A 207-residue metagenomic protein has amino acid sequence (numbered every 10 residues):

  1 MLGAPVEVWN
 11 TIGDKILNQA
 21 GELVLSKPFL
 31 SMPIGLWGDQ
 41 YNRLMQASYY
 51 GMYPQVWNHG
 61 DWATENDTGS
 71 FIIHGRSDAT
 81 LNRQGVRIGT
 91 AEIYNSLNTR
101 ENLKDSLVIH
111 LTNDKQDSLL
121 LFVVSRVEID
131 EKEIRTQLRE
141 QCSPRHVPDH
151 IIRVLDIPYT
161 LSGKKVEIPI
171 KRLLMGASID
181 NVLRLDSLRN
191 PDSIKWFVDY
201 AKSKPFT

Functional and structural regions predicted by a protein language model:
M1, I12-Y53, I88, S178-I179: Conserved ATP/PPi-binding loop(s) of AMP-dependent carboxylate-activating enzymes
P5-T11, D61, V154-T160: Active-site and channel-lining beta-strand-loop segments that bind or position nucleotide-derived/phosphorylated
E7, I16-L17, T64-E65: Well-ordered beta-strand positions
V8-N10, L25-K27, V123-S125: Flexible glycine-/small-residue-rich
F29, I34, R43, Q55-H146 (+5 more regions): AMP-binding/adenylate-forming catalytic core of the ANL superfamily
I109, I151-V154: General small-molecule cofactor/ligand-binding pocket signal
P158, L173-T207: Acidic/polar alpha-helix N-cap and adjacent early helical turns within long charge-rich amphipathic helices/linkers
